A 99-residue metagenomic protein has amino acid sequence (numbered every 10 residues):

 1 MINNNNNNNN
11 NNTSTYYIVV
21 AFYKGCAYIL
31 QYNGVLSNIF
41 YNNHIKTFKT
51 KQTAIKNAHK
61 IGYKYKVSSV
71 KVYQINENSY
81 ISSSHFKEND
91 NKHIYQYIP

Functional and structural regions predicted by a protein language model:
N3-N11: Long, low-complexity Q/N-rich tracts
N10-N42: Short aromatic-glycine-(Arg/Gly/Cys) micro-motifs in beta-strand/loop hairpins
N42-T47, K51-P99: Short, mixed-charge low-complexity intrinsically disordered segments
